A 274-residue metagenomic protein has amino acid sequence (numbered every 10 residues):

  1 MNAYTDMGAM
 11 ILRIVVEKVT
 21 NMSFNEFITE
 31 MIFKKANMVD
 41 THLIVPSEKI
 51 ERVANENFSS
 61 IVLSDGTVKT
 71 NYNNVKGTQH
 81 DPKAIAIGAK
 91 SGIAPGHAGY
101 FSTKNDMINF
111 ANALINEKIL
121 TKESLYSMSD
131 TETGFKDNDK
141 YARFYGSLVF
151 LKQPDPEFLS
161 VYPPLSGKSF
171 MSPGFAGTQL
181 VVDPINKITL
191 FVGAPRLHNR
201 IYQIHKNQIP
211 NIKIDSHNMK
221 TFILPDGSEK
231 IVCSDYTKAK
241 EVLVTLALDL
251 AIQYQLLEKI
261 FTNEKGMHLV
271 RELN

Functional and structural regions predicted by a protein language model:
M1-L165: Short, surface-exposed loop or secondary-structure junction motifs that flank catalytic or metal-binding residues
V15, V181-V182, F222: Hydrophobic beta-strand positions
N116, S129-K136, P154-L159, N199-N274: Short, gly/Ser/Thr-rich active-site loops of penicillin-recognizing serine hydrolases
P163-S169, Q208-P210: Short intrinsically disordered coil segments
P164, G174-A176: Residues that act as N-cap/strand-start positions at coil-to-secondary-structure junctions
S169, A176-T189: Short, surface-exposed beta-strand/loop micro-motifs that present aromatic residues
